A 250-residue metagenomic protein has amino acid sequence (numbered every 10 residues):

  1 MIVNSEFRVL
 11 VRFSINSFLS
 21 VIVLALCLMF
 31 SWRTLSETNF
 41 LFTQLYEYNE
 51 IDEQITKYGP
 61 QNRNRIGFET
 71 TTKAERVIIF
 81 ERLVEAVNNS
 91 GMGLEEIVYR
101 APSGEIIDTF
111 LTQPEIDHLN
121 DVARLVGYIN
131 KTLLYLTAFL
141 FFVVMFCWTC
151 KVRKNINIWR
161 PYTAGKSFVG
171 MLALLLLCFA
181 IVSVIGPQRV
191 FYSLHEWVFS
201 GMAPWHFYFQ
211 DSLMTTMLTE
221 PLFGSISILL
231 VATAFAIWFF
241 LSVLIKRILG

Functional and structural regions predicted by a protein language model:
M1-L41: Hydrophobic secretory-pathway targeting helix
I2-F18, L136-F191, F239-G250: Juxtamembrane interface at the cytosolic side of transmembrane helices
S5-V9, F13, D117-A123, I156-R160 (+3 more regions): Membrane-helix interfacial "entry" motifs
F30-P60, S183-I185, R189-S193: Membrane-helix exit/juxtamembrane interface segments
F42-V122: Long, solvent-exposed extracytoplasmic domains/loops
T109-N130, Y208-G224: Short, aromatic-rich amphipathic segments at membrane interfaces that lie adjacent to a transmembrane helix or signal
V184-F209: Juxtamembrane non-transmembrane "cap" segments at the membrane-aqueous interface of multi-pass membrane proteins
M202-G250: Terminal transmembrane helical module of multi-pass membrane proteins
